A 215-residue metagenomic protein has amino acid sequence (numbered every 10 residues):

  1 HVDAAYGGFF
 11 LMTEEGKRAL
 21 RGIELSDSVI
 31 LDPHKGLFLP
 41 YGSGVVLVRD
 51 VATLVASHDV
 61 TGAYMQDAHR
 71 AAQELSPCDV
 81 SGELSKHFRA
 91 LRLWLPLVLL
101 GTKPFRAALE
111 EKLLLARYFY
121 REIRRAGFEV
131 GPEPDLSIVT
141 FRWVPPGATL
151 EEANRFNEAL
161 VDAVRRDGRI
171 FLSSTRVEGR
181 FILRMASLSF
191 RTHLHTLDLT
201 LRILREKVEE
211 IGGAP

Functional and structural regions predicted by a protein language model:
H1-T13: Catalytic PLP-binding core of fold-type I/II PLP enzymes
M12-T13, R21-A126: Active-site C-terminal subdomain of aminotransferase-like
K35, L99-K103, P145-G147, S189-H193: A generic structural motif
L95-P96, T140-P145, L183-L188: Short, hydrophobic beta-strand segments
I123-P134, S174-T175, A214: Flexible, glycine/charged-enriched surface loops at secondary-structure junctions
V130-V164: Conserved PLP-binding catalytic core of the aspartate aminotransferase-like
E133, I138, R166-R184: Conserved PLP cofactor-binding pocket of PLP-dependent enzymes
V177-P215: PLP-dependent enzyme catalytic core of the Aspartate aminotransferase-like
